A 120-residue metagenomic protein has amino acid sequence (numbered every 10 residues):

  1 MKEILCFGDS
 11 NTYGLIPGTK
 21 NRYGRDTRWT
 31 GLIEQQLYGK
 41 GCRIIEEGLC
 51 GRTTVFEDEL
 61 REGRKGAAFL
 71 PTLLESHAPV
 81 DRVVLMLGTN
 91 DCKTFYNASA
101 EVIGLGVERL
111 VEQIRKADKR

Functional and structural regions predicted by a protein language model:
M1-L49, V55-L60, L73-E75, V83: Serine-esterase "nucleophile elbow" of acetyl-processing enzymes
G39-K40, G63-R120: Alpha-helical cap/lid subdomain in secreted, periplasmic, or secretory-pathway luminal O-acyl-processing enzymes
